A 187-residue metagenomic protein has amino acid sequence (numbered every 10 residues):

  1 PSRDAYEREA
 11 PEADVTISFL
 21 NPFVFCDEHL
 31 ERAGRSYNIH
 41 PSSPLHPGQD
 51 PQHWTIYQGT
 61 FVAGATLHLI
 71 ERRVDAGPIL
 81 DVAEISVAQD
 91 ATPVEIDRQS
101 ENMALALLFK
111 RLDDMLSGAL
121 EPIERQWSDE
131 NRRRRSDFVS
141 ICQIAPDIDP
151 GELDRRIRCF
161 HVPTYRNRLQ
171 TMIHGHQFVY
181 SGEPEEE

Functional and structural regions predicted by a protein language model:
P1-A10: A short, well-structured beta->alpha microelement
I17, N21-I144: Donor/substrate-binding cores of folate-linked one-carbon enzymes
P122-E187: Internal anion-binding site segments
